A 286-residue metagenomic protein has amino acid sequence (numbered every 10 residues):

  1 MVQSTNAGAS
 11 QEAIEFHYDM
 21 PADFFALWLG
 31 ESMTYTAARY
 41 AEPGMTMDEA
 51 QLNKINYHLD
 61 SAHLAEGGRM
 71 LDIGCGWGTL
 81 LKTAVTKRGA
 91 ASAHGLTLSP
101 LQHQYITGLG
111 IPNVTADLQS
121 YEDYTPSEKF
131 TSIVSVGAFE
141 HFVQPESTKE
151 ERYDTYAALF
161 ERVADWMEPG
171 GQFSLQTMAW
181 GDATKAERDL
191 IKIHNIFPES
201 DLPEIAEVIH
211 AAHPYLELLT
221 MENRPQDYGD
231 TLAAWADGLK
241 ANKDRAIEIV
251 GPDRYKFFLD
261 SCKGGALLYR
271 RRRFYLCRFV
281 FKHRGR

Functional and structural regions predicted by a protein language model:
M1-A26: N-terminal auxiliary segments of SAM/dcSAM-dependent transferases
E66-G74: Conserved class I S-adenosyl-L-methionine
W77-G89: Conserved SAM-binding loop of SAM-dependent methyltransferases across substrates and taxa, primarily the Class I
I111-E122: Conserved SAM-binding strand-loop segment of SAM-dependent methyltransferases
E122-V136: A short acidic, Gly/Pro-enriched loop at the edge of an enzyme's catalytic core that lines a small-molecule cofactor
E150-P169: A short glycine-rich, Lys/Arg-flanked "PGG" loop and its adjoining helix->strand segment in the class I
G170-T177: Conserved beta-strand signature within the Rossmann-like core of class I S-adenosyl-L-methionine
M178-R278, K282-R286: Substrate-binding/catalytic lobe of Class I Rossmann-like enzymes that use SAM or dcSAM, i.e., the mid-to-C-terminal
